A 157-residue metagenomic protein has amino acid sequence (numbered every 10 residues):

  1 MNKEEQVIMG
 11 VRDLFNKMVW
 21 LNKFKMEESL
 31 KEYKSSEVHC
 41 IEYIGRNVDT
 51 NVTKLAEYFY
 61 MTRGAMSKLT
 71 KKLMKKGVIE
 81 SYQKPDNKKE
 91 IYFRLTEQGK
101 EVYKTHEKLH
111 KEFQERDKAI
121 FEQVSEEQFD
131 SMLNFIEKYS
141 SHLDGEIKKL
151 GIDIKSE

Functional and structural regions predicted by a protein language model:
M1-E32: N-terminal leader segment of winged-helix/HTH proteins
N2, W20, F24, Y58 (+2 more regions): Basic helix-turn-helix/winged-helix DNA-binding cores and closely related short helical interaction motifs
F15-N22, V48, S140-D144: A structural signal for well-ordered alpha-helices, especially hydrophobic packing surfaces of coiled-coils
F24-G64: N-terminal helix-turn-helix DNA-binding core of bacterial DNA-binding proteins
T53, K71, I91: Residues within the helices of the helix-turn-helix
L69-K72, F135: Residues within the DNA-recognition helix of helix-turn-helix
M74-D130: Charged, amphipathic alpha-helical coiled-coil/dimerization segments
Q114-E157: Terminal interaction helix/tail motif
